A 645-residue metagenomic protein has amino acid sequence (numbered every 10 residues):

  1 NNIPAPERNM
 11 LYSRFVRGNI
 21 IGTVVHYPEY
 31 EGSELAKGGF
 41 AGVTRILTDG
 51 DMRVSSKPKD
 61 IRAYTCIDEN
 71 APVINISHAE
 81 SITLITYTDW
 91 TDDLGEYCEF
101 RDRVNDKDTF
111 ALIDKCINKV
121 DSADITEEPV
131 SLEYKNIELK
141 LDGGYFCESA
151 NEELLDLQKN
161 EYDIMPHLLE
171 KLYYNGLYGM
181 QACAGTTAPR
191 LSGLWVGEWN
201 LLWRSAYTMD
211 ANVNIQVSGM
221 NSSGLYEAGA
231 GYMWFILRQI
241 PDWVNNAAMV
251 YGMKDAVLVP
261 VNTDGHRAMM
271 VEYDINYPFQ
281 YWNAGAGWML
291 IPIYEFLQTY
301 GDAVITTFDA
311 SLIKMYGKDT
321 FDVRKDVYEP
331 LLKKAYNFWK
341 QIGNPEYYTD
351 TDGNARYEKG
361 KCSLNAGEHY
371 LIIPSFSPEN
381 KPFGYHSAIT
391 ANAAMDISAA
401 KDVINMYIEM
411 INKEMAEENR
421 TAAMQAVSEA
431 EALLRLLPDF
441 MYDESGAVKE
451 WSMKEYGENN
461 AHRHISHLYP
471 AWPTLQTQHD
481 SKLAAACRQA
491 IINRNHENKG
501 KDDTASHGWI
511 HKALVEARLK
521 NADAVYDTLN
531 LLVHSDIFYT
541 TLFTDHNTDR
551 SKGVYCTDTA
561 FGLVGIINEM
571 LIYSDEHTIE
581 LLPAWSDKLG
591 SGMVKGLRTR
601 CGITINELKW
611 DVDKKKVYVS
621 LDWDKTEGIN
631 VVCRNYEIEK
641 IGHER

Functional and structural regions predicted by a protein language model:
N1-S77, D523-E644: Non-catalytic C-terminal accessory modules of carbohydrate-active enzymes
N1-Y207, L225-A230, I236-N246, N419-M424 (+3 more regions): Acidic/polar, glycine-enriched structural segments that form the non-catalytic walls/loops of the carbohydrate-binding
S56-I61, T65-C98, R103-T109, D114-N136 (+6 more regions): Beta-rich accessory regions
L169-C183, A286-E295, P330-W339: Extended, hydrophobic/aromatic-rich amphipathic alpha-helical segments that build helical scaffolds
T187-L201, N246-V250, N344-F376, K381 (+4 more regions): Glycine- and aromatic-rich loop/turn segments at beta-sheet edges
S192-A206, K254-V327, K340-S428: The feature captures the catalytic groove of carbohydrate-active enzymes
M209-N212, N221-N245, M253, Y277-T299 (+5 more regions): Active-site core of glycosidic bond-cleaving carbohydrate-active enzymes
